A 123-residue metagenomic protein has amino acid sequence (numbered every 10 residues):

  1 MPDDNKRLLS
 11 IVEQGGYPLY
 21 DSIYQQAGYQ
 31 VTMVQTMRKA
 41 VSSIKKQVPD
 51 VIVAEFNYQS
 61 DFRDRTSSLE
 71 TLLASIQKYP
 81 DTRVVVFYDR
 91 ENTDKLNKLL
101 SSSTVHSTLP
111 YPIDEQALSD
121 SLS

Functional and structural regions predicted by a protein language model:
M1-I23, Q77-P80, D114-S123: Non-catalytic signal-transmission and effector/linker regions of two-component phosphorelay proteins
I11-E13, T36, D89: Cofactor-binding loop segments of dinucleotide-utilizing enzymes, especially the Rossmann-like FAD- and NAD(P)+-binding
Y20-Q26, S68-L72, K95-S103: Short, aromatic/basic amphipathic alpha-helical patches
A27-V31: A generic structural motif
M33, F87-S123: Output/docking surface of receiver
Q35-V51, D61: Acidic, metal-coordinating helix/loop segments flanking the phosphotransfer/catalytic sites of two-component signaling
V51-Y79, Y88-K95: Conserved phosphotransfer microenvironments
